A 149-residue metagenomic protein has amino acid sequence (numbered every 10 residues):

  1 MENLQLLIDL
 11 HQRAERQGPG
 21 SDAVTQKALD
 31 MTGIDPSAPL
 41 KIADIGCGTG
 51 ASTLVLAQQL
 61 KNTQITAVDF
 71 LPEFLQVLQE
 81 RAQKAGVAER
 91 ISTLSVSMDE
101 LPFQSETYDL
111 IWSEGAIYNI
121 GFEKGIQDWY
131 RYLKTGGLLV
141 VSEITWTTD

Functional and structural regions predicted by a protein language model:
Q5-D22: Class I SAM-dependent methyltransferase Rossmann-like catalytic core, especially the SAM/SAH-binding loop
G18-A38: Conserved alpha-helix/loop element of class I SAM-dependent methyltransferases that forms part of the SAM/SAH-binding
A43-I45, T49-E100: Class I SAM-dependent methyltransferase SAM/SAH-binding core
D99-I111: A short acidic, Gly/Pro-enriched loop at the edge of an enzyme's catalytic core that lines a small-molecule cofactor
L110-E123: A short SAM/SAH-binding and catalytic strip from SAM-dependent methyltransferases
K124-L138: A short glycine-rich, Lys/Arg-flanked "PGG" loop and its adjoining helix->strand segment in the class I
L139-D149: Conserved class I S-adenosyl-L-methionine
